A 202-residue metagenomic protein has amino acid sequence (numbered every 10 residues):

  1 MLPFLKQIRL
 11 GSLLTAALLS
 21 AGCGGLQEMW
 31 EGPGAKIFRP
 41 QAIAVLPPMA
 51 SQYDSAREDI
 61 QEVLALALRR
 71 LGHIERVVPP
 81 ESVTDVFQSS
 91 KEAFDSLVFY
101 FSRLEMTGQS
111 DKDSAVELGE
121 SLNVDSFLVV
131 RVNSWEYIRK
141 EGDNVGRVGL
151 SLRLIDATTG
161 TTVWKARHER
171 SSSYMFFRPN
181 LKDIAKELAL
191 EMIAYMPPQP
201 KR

Functional and structural regions predicted by a protein language model:
M1-S12: Bacterial N-terminal signal peptides that target proteins for export
P3-L5, C23-A35, G72-R76, D95-S96: Short secondary-structure boundary segments
G11-A21: Bacterial N-terminal signal peptides
S12, I37, T107: Residue-level marker of regulatory loop/turn positions in helix-turn-helix DNA-binding domains and in histidine
C23-A44, S110, S114-D125, R131 (+1 more regions): C-terminal/domain-edge helix-coil "capping" segments
P47, Q52-N123: N-terminal segment of the mature soluble domain
A50, S134-W135: Residue-level marker for beta-strand->alpha-helix junctions and adjacent short loops that shape enzyme
